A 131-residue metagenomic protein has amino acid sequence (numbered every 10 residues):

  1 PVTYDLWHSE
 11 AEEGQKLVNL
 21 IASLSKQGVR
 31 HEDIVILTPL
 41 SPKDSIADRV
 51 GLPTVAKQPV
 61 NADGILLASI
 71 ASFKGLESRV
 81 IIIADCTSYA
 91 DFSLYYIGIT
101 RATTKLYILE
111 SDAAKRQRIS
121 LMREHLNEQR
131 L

Functional and structural regions predicted by a protein language model:
P1-L131: Core RecA-like ATPase module of SF1/SF2 helicases and allied nucleic-acid translocases
